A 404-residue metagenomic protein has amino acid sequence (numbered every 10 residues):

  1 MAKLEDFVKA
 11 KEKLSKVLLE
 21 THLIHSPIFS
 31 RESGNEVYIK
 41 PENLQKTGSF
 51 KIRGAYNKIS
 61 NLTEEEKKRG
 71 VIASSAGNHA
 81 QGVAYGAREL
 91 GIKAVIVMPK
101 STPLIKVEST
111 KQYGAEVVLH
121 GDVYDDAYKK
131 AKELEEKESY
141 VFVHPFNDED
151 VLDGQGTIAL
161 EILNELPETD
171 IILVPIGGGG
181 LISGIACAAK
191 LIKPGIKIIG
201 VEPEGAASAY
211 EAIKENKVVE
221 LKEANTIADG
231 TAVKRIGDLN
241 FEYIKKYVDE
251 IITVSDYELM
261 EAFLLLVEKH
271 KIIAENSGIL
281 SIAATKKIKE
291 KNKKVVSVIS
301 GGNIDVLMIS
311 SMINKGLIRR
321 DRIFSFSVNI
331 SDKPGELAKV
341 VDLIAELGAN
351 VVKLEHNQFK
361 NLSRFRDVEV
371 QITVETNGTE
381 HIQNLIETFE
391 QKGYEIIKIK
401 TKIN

Functional and structural regions predicted by a protein language model:
M1-N404: PLP-dependent amino-acid enzyme catalytic core
